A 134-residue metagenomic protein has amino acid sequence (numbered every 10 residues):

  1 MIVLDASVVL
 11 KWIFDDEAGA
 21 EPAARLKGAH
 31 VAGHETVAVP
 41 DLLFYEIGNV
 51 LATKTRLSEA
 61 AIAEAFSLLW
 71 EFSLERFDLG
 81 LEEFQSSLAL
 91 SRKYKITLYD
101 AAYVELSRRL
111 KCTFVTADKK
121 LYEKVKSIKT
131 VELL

Functional and structural regions predicted by a protein language model:
M1, F77, V104-L134: Acidic, PIN/NYN-like endoribonuclease modules and their adjacent C-terminal/linker elements
M1-V39, K54-A63: Short, well-structured N-terminal submotif of metal-dependent ribonuclease cores
L4, A38-V39, D78, L98-A101 (+1 more regions): Short beta-strand scaffold positions
V8-V9, L43, E83, Y103 (+1 more regions): Alpha-helix capping/helix-boundary segments
D41-L43, A63-K93: Acidic catalytic patch
E46, S86, E123-K124: Phosphate- and divalent-cation-binding pockets in alpha/beta enzyme and binding domains that engage nucleotide-derived
G48-A52, L88, V104: Amphipathic alpha-helical segments within well-ordered protein domains
